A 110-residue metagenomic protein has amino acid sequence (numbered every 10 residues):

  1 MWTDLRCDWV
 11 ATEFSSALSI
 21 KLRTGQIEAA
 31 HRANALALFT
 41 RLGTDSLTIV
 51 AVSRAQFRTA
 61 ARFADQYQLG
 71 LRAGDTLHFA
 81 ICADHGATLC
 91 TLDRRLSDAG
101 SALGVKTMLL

Functional and structural regions predicted by a protein language model:
M1-L71, T76-H85, A99-L103: PIN-domain endoribonuclease scaffold, especially VapC-family toxins
T88-T91: Short, hydrophobic beta-strand segments that form beta-sheet elements in well-ordered domains
R94-S97, L103-L110: C-terminal binding/interaction regions
